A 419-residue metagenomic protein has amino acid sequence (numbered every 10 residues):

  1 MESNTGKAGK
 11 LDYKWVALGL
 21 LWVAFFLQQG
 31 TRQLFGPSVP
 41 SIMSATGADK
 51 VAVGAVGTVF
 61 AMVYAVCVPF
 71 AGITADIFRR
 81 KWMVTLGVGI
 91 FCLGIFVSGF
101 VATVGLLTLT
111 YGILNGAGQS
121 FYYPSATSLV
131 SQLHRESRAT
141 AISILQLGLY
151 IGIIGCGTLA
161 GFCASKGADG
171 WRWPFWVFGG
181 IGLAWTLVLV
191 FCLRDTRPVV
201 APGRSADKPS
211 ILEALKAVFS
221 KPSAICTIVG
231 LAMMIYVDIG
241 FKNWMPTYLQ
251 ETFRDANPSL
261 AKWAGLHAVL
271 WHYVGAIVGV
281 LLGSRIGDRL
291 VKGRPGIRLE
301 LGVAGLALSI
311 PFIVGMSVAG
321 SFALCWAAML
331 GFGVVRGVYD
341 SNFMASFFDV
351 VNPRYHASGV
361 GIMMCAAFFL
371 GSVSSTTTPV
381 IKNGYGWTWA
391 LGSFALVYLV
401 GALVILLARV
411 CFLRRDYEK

Functional and structural regions predicted by a protein language model:
E2-L11, T196-I228: Juxtamembrane intracellular "pre-TM" segments in multi-pass secondary transporters
Q33, A61-P69, I153-I154, H272-L281 (+1 more regions): Residue-level signature of mid-helix packing/kink "hotspots" within the transmembrane helices of 12-pass Major
F35-G36, P222-L281, D340, M344 (+1 more regions): Extracytoplasmic gate region of multi-pass secondary transporters
V66-G105: Conserved MFS/SLC helix-loop-helix module at the cytosolic interface between two early adjacent transmembrane helices
G89-A102, L306-G320: C-terminal ends and interior cores of transmembrane alpha-helices in multi-pass membrane transporters/permeases
T110-L149: Cytoplasmic helix-loop-helix junction between adjacent transmembrane helices in 12-TM secondary transporters
L145-D195: Helix-loop-helix hairpin linking two adjacent transmembrane segments in secondary transporters
F348-Y385: A late C-terminal transmembrane helix in Major Facilitator Superfamily
